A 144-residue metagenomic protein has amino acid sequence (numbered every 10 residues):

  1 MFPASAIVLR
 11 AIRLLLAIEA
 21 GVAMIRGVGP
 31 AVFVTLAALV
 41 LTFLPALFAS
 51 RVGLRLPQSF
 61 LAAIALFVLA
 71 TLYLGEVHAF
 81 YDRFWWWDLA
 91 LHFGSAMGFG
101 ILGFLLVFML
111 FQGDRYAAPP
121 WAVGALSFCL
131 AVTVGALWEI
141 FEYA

Functional and structural regions predicted by a protein language model:
M1-I140, A144: Bulky hydrophobic segments
